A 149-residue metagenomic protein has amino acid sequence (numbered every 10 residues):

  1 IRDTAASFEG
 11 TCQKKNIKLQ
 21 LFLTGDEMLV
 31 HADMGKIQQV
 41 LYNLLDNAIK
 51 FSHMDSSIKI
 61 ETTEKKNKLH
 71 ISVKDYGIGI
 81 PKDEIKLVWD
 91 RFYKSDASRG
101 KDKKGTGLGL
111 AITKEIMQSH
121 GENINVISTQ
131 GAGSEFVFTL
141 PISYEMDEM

Functional and structural regions predicted by a protein language model:
Q13, K18-M28: Conserved catalytic submotifs in the C-terminal HATPase_c
I37-Q38: A residue-level detector for a conserved hydrophobic packing site within the catalytic ATP-binding domain
A48-I49: Short helix-loop "hinge" at the ATP-lid/N-box region of the Bergerat-fold HATPase_c
D55-N67: Short beta-strand/loop element within the Bergerat-fold HATPase_c
I80-K94: Short conserved segment of the HATPase_c
G109, T113: Short alpha-helical Gxxx[C/S/T] motif in the catalytic ATP-binding
G121-E122: Conserved glycine-rich
